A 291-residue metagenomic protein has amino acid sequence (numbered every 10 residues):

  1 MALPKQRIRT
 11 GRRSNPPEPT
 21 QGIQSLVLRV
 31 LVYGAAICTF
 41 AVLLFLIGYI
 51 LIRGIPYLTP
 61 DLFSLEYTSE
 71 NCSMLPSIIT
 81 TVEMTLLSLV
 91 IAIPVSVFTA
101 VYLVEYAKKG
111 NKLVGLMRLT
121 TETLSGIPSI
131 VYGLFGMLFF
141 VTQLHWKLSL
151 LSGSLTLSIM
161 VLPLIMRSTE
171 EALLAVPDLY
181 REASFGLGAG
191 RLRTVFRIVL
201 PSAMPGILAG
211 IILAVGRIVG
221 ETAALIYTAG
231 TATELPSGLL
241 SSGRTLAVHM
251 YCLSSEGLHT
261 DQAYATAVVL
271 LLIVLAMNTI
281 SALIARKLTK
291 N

Functional and structural regions predicted by a protein language model:
G11, N15-G34, Y49-S88, G110-N111 (+1 more regions): Periplasmic/extracellular loop-to-transmembrane helix junction in inner-membrane transport proteins
E70-C72, L225-L271: Interhelical loop and adjacent transmembrane-helix boundary motif in polytopic membrane transport permeases
I79, E83-I91, V95, T99 (+4 more regions): Hydrophobic alpha-helical transmembrane segments of multipass integral membrane proteins, especially permease/channel
S88-T121, L134, A282-K287: Transmembrane-helix boundary motif in ABC transporter permease subunits
L89, S168-T169, R191-T228: Transmembrane alpha-helices
L103, L174, I212, S255-N291: C-terminal transmembrane helix and the adjacent membrane-cytosol boundary/short C-terminal tail of inner/organellar
E122-S158: Generic hydrophobic transmembrane alpha-helix motif, especially the helices
P128, L187-G188, P201: Glycine/proline-centered hinge or cleavage motifs at structural transition points of membrane proteins
